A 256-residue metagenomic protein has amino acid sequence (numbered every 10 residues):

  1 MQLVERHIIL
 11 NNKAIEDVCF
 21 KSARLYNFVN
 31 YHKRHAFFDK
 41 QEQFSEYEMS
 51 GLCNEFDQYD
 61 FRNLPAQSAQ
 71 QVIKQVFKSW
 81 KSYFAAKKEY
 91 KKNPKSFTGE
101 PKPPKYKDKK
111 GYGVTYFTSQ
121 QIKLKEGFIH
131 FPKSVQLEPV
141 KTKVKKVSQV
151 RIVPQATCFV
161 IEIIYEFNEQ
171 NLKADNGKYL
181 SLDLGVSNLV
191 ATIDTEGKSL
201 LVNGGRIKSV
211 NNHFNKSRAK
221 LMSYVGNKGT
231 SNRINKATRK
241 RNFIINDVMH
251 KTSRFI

Functional and structural regions predicted by a protein language model:
M1-I256: Nucleic-acid substrate recognition interfaces
